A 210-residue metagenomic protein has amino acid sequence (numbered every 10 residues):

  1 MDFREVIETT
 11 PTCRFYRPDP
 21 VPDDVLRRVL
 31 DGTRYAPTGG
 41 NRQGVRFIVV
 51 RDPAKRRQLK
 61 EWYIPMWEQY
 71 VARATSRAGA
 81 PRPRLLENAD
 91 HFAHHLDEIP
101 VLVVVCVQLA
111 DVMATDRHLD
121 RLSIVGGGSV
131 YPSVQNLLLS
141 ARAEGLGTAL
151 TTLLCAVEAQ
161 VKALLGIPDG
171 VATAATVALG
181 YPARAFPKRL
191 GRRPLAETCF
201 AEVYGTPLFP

Functional and structural regions predicted by a protein language model:
M1-R28: Short acidic N-proximal helix/loop "leader" segments that mark the beginning of a domain or an inter-domain linker
E5, T12-C13, T173-P210: C-terminal helix-cap and adjacent tail motif
V29, T33, V103, L109 (+1 more regions): Small-aliphatic-rich amphipathic alpha-helix that forms the alpha element of a beta-alpha
R34-N41: Glycine-rich phosphate/pyrophosphate-binding beta-alpha loops
N41-G44, D97-I99, A172: Short, basic and Ser/Thr-rich N-terminal targeting/leader segments
V49-V130: Glycine/small-residue-rich phosphate/adenosyl-binding loop
E68-S76, L164-R189: A glycine-rich helix N-cap at a beta->alpha junction
P100-L102, T148, A172-A174: Structural motif
